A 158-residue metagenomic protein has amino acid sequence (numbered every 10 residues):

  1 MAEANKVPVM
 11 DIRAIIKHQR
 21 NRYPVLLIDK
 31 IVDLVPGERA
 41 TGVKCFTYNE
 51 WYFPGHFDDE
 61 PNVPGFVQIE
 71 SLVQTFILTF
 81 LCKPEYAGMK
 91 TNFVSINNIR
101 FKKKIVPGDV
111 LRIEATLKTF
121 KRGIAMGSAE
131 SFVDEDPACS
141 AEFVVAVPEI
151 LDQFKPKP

Functional and structural regions predicted by a protein language model:
M1-D33: N-terminal leader/capping segments at the start of a protein or of a new domain
A2-V9, F76-R112, S140-P148: Hydrophobic beta-strand-centered segment that forms part of the acyl-chain substrate-binding groove
P8-D11, H18, D33-P36, K83 (+4 more regions): Conserved, structured C-terminal
R22-V63: Catalytic strand-loop segment that frames the active site of acyl-thioester-processing enzymes
L26, G37-T41, V110-R112, I124-M126 (+1 more regions): Intrinsic-disorder/low-complexity, polar/charged segments enriched in Ser/Thr/Lys/Arg/Asp/Glu/Gln
I31, N97-D134: Hydrophobic beta-sheet segments that form the core/acyl-binding groove of ACP/CoA-dependent acyl-chain-processing
P54-P64, Q68-L78, F93: Compact, glycine-rich, soluble single-domain proteins
F120, I124-P156: Mixed-charge, glycine-accented linear interaction segment located at domain edges/termini
